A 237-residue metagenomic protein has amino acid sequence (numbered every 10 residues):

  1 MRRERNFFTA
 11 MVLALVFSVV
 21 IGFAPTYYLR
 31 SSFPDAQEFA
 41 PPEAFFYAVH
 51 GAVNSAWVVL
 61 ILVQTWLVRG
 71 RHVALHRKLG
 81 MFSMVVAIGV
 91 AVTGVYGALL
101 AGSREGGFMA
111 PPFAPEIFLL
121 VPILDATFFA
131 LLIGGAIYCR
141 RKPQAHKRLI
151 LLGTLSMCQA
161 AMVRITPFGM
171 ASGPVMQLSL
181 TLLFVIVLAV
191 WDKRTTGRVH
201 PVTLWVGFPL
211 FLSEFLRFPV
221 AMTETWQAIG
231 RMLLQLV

Functional and structural regions predicted by a protein language model:
M1-V237: Alpha-helical membrane insertion/targeting regions
